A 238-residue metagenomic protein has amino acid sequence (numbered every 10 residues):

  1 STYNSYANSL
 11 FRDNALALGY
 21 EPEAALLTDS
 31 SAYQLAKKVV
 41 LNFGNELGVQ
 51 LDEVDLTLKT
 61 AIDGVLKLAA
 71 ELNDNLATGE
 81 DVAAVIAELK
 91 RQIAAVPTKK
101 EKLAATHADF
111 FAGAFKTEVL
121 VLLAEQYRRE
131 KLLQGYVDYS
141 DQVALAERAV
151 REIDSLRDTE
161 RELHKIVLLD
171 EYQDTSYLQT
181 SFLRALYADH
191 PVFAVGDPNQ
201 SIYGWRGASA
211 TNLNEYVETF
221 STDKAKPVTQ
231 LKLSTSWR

Functional and structural regions predicted by a protein language model:
S1-K67, T211-E215, T219: Conserved P-loop NTPase-based nucleic-acid remodeling module centered on helicase motor cores
T2-A7, A36-V39, Y127, L145-V150 (+5 more regions): Structural preference for long, well-ordered alpha-helical segments in enzyme cores
N4-S5, S30, D154, S176-Y177 (+2 more regions): Alpha-helix N-cap/helix-start capping motif
R12, L41, L132, R151-E152 (+1 more regions): Residues at helix-coil transition
L18, L47, R128-K131, I202: Short amphipathic alpha-helical interaction patches enriched in hydrophobic/aromatic residues with interspersed Lys/Arg
E23, K59-L168, Q179-F182, A194 (+2 more regions): Accessory N-terminal region flanking or inserted into the helicase ATPase core in nucleic-acid motor proteins
E53-D55, T159-E162, K224-V228: Short helix-terminating capping/connector loops at secondary-structure junctions
Y177-R238: Conserved RecA-like helicase ATPase core segment that couples NTP binding/hydrolysis to strand translocation
